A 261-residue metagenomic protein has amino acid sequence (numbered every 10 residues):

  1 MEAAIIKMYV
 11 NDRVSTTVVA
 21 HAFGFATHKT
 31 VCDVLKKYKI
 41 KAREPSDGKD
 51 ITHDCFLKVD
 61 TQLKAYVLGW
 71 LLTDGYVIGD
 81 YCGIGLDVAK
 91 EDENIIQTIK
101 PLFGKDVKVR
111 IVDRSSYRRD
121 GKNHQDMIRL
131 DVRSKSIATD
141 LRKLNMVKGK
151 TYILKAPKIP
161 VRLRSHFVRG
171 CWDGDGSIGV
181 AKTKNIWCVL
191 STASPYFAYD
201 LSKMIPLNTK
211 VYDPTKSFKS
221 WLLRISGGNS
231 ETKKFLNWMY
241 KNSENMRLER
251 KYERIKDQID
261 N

Functional and structural regions predicted by a protein language model:
M1-N261: Internal intein/HINT superfamily modules and their associated LAGLIDADG
